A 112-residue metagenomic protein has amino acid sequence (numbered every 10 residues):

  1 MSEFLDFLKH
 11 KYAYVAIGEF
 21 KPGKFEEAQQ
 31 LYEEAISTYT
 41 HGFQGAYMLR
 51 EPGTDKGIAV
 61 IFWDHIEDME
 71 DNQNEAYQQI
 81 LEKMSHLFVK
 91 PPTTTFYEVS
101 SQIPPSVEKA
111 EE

Functional and structural regions predicted by a protein language model:
M1-G57, F62-E75, Q79, H86-E112: Short S/T/G/P-rich N-terminal loop/turn motif that feeds into the first structured element of a domain
